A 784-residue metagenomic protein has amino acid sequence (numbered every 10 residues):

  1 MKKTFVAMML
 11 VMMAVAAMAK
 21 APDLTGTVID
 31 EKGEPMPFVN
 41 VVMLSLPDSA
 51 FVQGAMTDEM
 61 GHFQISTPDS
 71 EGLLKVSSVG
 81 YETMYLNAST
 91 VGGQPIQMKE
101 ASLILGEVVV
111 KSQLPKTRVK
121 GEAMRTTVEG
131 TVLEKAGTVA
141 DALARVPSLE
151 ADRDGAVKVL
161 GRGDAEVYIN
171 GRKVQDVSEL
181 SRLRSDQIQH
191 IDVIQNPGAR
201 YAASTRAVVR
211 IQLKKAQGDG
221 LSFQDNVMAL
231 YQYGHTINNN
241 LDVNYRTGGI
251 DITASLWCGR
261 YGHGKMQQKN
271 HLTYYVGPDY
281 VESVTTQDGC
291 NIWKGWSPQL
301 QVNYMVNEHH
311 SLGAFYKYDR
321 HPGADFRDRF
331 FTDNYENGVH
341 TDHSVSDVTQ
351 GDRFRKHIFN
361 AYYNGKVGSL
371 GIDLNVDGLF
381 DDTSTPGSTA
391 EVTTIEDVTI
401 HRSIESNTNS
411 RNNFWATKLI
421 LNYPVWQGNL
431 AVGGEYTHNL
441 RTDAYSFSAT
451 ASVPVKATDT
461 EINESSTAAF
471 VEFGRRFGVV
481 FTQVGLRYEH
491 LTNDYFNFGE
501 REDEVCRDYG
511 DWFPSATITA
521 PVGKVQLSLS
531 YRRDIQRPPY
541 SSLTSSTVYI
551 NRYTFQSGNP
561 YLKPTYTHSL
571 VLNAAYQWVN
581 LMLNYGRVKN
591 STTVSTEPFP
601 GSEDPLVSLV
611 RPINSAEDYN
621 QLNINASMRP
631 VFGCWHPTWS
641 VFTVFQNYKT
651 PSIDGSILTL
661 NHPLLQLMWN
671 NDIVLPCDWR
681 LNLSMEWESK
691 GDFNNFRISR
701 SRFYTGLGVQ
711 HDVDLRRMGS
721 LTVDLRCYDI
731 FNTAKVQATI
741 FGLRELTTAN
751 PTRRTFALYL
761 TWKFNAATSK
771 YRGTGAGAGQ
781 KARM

Functional and structural regions predicted by a protein language model:
V42-L44, S77-Y81, V91-V132, D152-D154 (+2 more regions): Short, acidic, small-residue-rich periplasmic hinge/interaction motif at the N-terminus of Gram-negative outer-membrane
P47-H62: Short, acidic Ser/Thr/Gly-rich low-complexity loop/linker segments typical of extracellular and cell-surface proteins
V91-Q97, E107, V139-A142, K158 (+4 more regions): N-terminal periplasmic accessory domains that precede and gate Gram-negative outer-membrane beta-barrel machines
V139, R145, R172-G198: Short acidic/polar hinge/loop motifs at secondary-structure boundaries that mediate gating or recognition
Q212-V227, N270, W296-P298, H321 (+6 more regions): Surface-exposed extracellular loop regions of Gram-negative outer-membrane beta-barrel proteins
S297-H321, D347-N497, P521-Q526, N580-M582 (+2 more regions): Face-selective signature of the C-terminal outer-membrane beta-barrel domain
F414-K418, A468, K563, S569 (+1 more regions): Outer membrane beta-barrel strand-and-loop segments of large Gram-negative receptors, especially TonB-dependent
T458-E464, E504-R507, I535-K589, S608-N623 (+1 more regions): Outer-membrane beta-barrel signature, preferentially recognizing the C-terminal barrel domain of Gram-negative
